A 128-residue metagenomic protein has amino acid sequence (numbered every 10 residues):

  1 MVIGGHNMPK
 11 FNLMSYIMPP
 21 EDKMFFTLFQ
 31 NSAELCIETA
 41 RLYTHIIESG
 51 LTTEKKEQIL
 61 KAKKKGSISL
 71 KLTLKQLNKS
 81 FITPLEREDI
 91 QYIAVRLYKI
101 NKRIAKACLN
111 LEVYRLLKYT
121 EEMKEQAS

Functional and structural regions predicted by a protein language model:
V2-S128: Cytosolic, long alpha-helical scaffolding segments
